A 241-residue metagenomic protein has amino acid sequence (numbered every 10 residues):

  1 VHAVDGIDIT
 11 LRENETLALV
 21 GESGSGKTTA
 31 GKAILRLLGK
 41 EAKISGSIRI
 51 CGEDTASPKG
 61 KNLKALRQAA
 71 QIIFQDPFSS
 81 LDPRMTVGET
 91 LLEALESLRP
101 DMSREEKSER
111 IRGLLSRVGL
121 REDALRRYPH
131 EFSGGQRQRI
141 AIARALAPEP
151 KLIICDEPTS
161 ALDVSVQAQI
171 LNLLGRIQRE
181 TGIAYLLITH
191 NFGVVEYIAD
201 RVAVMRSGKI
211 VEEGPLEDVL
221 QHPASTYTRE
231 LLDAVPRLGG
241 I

Functional and structural regions predicted by a protein language model:
V1-G239: ABC transporter nucleotide-binding domains
